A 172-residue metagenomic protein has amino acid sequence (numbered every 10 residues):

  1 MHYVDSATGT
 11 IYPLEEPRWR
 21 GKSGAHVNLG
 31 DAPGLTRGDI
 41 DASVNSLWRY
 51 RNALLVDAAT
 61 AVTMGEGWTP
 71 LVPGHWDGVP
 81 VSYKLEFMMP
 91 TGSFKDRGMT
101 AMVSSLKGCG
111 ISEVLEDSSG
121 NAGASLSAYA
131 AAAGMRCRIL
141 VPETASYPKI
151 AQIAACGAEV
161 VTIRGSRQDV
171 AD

Functional and structural regions predicted by a protein language model:
M1-D172: PLP-dependent amino-acid enzyme catalytic core
